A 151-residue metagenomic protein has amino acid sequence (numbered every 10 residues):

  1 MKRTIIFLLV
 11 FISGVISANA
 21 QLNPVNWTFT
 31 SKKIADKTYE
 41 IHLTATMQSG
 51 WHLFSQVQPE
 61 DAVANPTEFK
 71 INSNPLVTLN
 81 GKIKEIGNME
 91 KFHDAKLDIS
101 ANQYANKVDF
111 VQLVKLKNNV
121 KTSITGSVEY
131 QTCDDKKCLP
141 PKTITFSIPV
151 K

Functional and structural regions predicted by a protein language model:
M1-K2, L22: N-terminal hydrophobic targeting signals that begin at the initiator methionine
R3-T4, L113: Hydrophobic alpha-helical segments, especially transmembrane helices and their immediate juxtamembrane helical caps
T4-G14: Sec-dependent N-terminal signal peptides
N19-K151: Extracellular/lumen-exposed scaffold segments
